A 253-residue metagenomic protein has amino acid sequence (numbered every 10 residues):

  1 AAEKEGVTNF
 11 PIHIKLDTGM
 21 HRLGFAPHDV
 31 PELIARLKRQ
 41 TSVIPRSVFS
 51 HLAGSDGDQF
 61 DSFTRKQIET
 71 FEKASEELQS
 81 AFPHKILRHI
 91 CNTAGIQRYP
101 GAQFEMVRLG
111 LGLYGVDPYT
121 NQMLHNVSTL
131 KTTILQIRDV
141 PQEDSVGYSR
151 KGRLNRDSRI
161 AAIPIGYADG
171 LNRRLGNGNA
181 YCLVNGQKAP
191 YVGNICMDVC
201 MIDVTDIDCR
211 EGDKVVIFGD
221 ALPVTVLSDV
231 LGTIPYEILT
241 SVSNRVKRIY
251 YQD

Functional and structural regions predicted by a protein language model:
A2-P11, T18-T133, I137-P141: Active-site loop/helix belt of alpha/beta enzymes
H13, G19-R22, A162, M201: Short aromatic/hydrophobic contact patches that present stacked aromatics for nucleic-acid/ligand binding
H13-K15, S47, R108, A162 (+2 more regions): Conserved beta-strand segments that form the floor/walls of ligand-binding pockets within enzyme and binding domains
K15-D17, H51, N185, D198: Acidic active-site catalytic centers that drive phospho-/nucleotidyl reactions and related ester hydrolyses
L16, R36-T41, F71-S75, L113-V116 (+6 more regions): Glycine-rich loops and low-complexity Gly/Arg-rich segments that provide flexible linkers or classic glycine-based
D139-D253: C-terminal accessory subdomain/extension
